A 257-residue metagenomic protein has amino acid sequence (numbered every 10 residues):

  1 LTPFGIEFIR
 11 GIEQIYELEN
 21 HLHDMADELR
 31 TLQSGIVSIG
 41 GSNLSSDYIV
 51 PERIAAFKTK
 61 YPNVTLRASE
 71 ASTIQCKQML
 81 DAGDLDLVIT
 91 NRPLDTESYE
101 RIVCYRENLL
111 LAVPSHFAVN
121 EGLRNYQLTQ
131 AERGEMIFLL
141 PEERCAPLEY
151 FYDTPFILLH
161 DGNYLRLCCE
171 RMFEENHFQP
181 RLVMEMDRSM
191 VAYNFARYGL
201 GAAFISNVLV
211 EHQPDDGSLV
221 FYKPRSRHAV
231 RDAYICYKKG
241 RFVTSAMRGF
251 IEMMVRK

Functional and structural regions predicted by a protein language model:
L1-T31: Alpha-helical "hinge/linker" immediately C-terminal to small N-terminal DNA-binding modules
G5, I39, L80-D81, F151 (+2 more regions): Hydrophobic residues within well-ordered alpha-helices
H23-D24, R30-Y61, T65-Q78, P93 (+1 more regions): N-terminal winged-helix
I36-G40, V88, I157, A203 (+1 more regions): Short, well-ordered beta-strand segments
I49, N207, V220-K257: A late-sequence structural motif
R53-A56, I74-Q130, L200, V220-Y222: Short beta-strand-centered segments that line the small-molecule binding cleft or hinge of alpha/beta clamshell
S72-C76, D81-L85, N91, G162-L219: Hydrophobic hinge/microswitch elements
V113, V119-E121, Y126-N176, V243-E252: Secondary-structure junction motif
